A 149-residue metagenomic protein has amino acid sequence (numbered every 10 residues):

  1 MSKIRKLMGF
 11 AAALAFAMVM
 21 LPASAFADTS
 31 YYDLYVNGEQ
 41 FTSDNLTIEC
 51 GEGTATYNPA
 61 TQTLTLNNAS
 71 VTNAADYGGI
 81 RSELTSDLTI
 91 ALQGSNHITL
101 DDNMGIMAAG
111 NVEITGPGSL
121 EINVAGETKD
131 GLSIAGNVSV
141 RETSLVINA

Functional and structural regions predicted by a protein language model:
M1-A12: Bacterial N-terminal signal peptides that target proteins for export
G9-F10, A17, A25-A149: A composition-driven surface/loop motif
